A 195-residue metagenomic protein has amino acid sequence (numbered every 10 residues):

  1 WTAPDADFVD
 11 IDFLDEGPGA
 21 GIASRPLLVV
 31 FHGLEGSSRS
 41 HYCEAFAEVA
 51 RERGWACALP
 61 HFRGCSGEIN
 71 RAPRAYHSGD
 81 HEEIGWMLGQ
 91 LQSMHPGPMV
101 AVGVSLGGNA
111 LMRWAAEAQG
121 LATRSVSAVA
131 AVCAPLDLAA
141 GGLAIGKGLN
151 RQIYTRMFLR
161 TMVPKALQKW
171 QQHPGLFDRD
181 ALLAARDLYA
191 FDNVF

Functional and structural regions predicted by a protein language model:
W1-G21: N-terminal cap/lid segment of alpha/beta-hydrolase-fold proteins
D7, R39, H77-H81: Phosphate/oxyanion-binding active-site loops and adjacent basic polyanion-contact surfaces
V9, R39, A139-G141: Short helix/loop capping segments that flank catalytic or ligand/cofactor-binding pockets
F13, G85-G89, L111-A118: Short, well-ordered amphipathic alpha-helices
E16-R71, W86, Q90: Short, surface-exposed "cap/lid" segments of acyl-processing enzymes
R74-M94: Alpha/beta-hydrolase active-site loop
M87-L91, G97, A101, L106: Internal, well-ordered alpha/beta segment that forms a basic, Gly-enriched binding/recognition surface
V100-F195: Alpha/beta-hydrolase-fold enzymes
